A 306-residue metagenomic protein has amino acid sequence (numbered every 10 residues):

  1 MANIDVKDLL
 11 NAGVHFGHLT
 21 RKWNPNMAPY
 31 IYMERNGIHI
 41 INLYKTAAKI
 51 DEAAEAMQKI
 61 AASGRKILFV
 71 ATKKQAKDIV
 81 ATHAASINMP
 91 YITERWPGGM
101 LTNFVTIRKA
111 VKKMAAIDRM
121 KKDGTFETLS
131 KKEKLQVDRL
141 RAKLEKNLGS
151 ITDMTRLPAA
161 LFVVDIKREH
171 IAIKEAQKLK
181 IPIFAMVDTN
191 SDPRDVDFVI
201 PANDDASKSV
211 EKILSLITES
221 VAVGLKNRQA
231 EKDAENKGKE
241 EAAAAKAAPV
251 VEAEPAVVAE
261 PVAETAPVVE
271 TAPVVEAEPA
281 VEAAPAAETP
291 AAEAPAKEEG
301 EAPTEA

Functional and structural regions predicted by a protein language model:
M1-K66, T72-K73, K77-M120, K131-K134 (+2 more regions): N-terminal cationic and glycine-rich segments that engage phosphates or anionic surfaces
M1-N3, V223-A306: Intrinsically disordered, compositionally biased charged tails
G13, F69, L161, I213: Residue-level signature of catalytic and energy-coupling elements of molecular machines, predominantly ATP/GTP-dependent
V14, K45, T72-Q75, E94-L101 (+4 more regions): Short, ordered loop/turn segments at secondary-structure junctions
I67-L68, P90-T93, F162, P182-M186 (+1 more regions): Short hydrophobic alpha-helical runs that function as membrane-insertion/retention elements
A110-K122, D205-V210, L214: A polyampholytic, Gly/Pro-enriched intrinsically disordered region
E127, K131-F184, D188: Extended, charged alpha-helical interaction scaffolds
A172-A230: Short glycine/threonine-rich loop/turn motifs
